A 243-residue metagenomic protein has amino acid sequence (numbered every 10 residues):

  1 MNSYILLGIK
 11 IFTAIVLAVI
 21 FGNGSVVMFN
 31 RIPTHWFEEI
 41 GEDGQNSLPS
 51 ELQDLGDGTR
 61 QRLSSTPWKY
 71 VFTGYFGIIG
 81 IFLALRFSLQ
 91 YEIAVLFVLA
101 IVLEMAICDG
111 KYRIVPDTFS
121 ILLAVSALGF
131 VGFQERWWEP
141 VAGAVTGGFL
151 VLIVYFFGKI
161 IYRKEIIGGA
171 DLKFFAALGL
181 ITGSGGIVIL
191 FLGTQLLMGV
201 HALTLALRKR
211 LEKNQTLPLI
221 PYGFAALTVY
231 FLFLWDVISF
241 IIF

Functional and structural regions predicted by a protein language model:
M1-F243: A membrane-topology feature that recognizes alpha-helical transmembrane segments and their immediate juxtamembrane
